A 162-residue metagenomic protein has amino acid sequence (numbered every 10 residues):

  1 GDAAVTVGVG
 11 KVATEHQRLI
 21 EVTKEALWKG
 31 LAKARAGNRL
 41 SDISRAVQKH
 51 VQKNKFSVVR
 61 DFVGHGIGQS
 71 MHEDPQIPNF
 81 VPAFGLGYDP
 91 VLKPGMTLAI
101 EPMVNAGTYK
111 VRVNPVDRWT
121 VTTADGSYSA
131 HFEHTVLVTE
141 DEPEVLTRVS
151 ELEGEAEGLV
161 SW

Functional and structural regions predicted by a protein language model:
G1-W162: Active-site neighborhoods and metal-handling regions in enzymes and metal-associated proteins
